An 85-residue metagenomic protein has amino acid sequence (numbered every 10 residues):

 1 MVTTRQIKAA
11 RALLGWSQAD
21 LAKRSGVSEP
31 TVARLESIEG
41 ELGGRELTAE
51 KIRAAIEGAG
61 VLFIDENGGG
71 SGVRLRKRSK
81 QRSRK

Functional and structural regions predicted by a protein language model:
M1-A12, E50-R53: A short, Lys/Arg-rich alpha-helix, primarily the initiator
Q6, T31-R34, A55, G72: Residue-level recognition of specific faces of alpha-helices
I7-D20, R82-S83: Short basic helix-loop element that most often maps to the first helix and adjoining turn of HTH DNA-binding modules
K8, E41-L42: A generic secondary-structure micro-motif detector that highlights 1-2 residue hydrophobic/ambivalent hotspots embedded
A12, G26, S37: Residue-level detection of the helix-turn-helix DNA-binding "recognition helix"
S17-R34: Short alpha-helical DNA-recognition segment
S25, E39, E46-F63: DNA major-groove recognition helix of helix-turn-helix/homeodomain DNA-binding modules
A54, G58-K85: Short, charged recognition helix plus adjacent turn of helix-turn-helix-like nucleic-acid-binding domains
